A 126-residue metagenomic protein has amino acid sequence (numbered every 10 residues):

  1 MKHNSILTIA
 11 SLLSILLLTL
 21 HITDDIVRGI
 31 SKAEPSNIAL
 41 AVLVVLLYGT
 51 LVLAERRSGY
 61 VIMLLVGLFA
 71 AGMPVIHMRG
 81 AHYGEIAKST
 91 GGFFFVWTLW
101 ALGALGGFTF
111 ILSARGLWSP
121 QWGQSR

Functional and structural regions predicted by a protein language model:
M1-G29: N-terminal signal-anchor transmembrane alpha-helix
H3-I9, L51, L102-R126: Membrane-water interface at the C-terminal end of transmembrane alpha helices
L7-L17, L40, V44, M63-V66 (+1 more regions): Hydrophobic alpha-helical transmembrane segments of polytopic
S14-T23, V66-R79: Aromatic-anchored segments of alpha-helical transmembrane domains
D25-R28, L47-A54: Hydrophobic alpha-helical transmembrane segments
V27-V44: Loop-to-helix transition at the N-terminal end of transmembrane alpha-helices
G29-K32, I76-T98: Interfacial non-cytosolic loop connecting adjacent transmembrane helices
T50-P74: Loop-to-transmembrane helix junctions at the membrane interface
